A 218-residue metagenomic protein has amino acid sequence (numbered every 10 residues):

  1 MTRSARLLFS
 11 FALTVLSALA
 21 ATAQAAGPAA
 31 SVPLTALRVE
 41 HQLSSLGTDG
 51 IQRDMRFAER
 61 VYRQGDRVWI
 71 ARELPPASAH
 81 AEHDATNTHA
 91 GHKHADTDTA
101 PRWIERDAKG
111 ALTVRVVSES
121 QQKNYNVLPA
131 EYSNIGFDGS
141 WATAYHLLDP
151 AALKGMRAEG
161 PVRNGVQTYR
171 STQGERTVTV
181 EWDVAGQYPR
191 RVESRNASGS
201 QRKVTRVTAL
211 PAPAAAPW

Functional and structural regions predicted by a protein language model:
T2-R67, W218: N-terminal leader/targeting segments and the immediate start of mature chains
A25-P28, R163-Q167, Q173-V178, V184-W218: Non-transmembrane domains of secretory- and envelope-associated proteins
G27-A29, P101-D107, M156-P161, T179-V184: Short linear motifs in intrinsically disordered
S31-E40, G65-A71, T113, V162-R170 (+1 more regions): Short, hydrophobic/aromatic-rich segments at coil-to-beta transitions
Q42-L46, E73-P75, V117-E119, R170-T172 (+1 more regions): A generic structural motif
G50-A142, S200-K203: An acidic-aromatic
Q52-D54, T97-D98, V162-N164, Q173-E175: Short solvent-exposed loop/turn micro-motifs enriched in small/polar/acidic residues
S118-V166, G186, R190-E193, A216-W218: Solvent-exposed helix/loop surface patches that form functional interfaces
